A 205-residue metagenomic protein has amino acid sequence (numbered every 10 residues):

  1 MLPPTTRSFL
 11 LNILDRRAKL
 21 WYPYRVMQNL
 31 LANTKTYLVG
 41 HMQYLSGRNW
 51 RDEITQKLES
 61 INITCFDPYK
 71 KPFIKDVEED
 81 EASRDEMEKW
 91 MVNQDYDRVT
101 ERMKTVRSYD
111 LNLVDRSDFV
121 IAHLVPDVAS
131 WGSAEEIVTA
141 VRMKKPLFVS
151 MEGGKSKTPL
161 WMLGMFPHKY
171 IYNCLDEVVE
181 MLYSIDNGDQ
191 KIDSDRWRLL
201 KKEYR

Functional and structural regions predicted by a protein language model:
M1-V26: N-terminal amphipathic/basic-hydrophobic helices that include classical n-h-c signal peptides and signal-anchor
Y22-P23, M27-R205: Conserved catalytic or regulatory cores that recognize and/or transform ribose-phosphate-containing ligands
